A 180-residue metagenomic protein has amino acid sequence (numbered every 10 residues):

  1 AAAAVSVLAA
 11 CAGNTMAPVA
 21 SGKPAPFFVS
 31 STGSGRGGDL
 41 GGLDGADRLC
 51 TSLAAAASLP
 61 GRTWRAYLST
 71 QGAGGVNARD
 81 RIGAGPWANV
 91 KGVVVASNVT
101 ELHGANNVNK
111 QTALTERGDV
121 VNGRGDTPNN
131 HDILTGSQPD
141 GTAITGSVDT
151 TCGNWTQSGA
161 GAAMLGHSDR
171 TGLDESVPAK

Functional and structural regions predicted by a protein language model:
A1-A2: Bacterial N-terminal signal peptides that target proteins for export
V7-A10: C-terminal motif of bacterial Sec signal peptides marking the signal peptidase cleavage site
G13-K180: Secreted/extracellular ectodomain signature
